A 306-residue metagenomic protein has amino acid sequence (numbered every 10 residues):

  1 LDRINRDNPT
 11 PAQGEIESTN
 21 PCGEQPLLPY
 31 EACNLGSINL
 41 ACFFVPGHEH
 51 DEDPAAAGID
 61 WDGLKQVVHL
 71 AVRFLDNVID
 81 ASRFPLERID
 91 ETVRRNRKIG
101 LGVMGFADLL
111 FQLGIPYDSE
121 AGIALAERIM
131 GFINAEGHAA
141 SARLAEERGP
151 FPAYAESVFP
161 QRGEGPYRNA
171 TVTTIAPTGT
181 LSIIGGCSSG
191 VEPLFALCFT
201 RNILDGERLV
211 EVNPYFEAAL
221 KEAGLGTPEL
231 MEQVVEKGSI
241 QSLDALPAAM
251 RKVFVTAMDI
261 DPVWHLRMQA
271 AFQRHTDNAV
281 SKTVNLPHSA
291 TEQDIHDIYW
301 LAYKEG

Functional and structural regions predicted by a protein language model:
L1-E31, E49, I99-V103, G122-A124 (+3 more regions): Terminal amphipathic helices with adjacent charged low-complexity linkers/tails
L1-V93, G105-L109, L113, C187-S188 (+3 more regions): Function-dense linear segments that define catalytic or interfacial modules in macromolecule-processing proteins
T10-Q13, G23-L27, E49-H50, A55-Q66 (+7 more regions): Alpha-helix capping and helix-loop boundary segments enriched in small/acidic/polar residues
E24, L75-D80, P150, E164 (+1 more regions): Catalytic alpha/beta core of large soluble enzyme barrels
A32, N169-T171, Q269: Short glycine-rich loop/turn motifs
V67-D90, R94, I115-T178, A248-R251 (+2 more regions): Internal maturation/activation junctions in enzymes
